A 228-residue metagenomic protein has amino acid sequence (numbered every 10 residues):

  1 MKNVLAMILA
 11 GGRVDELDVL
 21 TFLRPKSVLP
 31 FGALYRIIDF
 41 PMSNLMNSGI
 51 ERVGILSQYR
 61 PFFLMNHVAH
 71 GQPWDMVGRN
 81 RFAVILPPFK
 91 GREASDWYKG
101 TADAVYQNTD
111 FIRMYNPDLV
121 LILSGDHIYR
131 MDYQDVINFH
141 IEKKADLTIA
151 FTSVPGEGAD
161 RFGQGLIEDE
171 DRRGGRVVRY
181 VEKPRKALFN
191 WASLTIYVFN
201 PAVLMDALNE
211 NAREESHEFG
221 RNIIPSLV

Functional and structural regions predicted by a protein language model:
M1-V228: Unchanged
